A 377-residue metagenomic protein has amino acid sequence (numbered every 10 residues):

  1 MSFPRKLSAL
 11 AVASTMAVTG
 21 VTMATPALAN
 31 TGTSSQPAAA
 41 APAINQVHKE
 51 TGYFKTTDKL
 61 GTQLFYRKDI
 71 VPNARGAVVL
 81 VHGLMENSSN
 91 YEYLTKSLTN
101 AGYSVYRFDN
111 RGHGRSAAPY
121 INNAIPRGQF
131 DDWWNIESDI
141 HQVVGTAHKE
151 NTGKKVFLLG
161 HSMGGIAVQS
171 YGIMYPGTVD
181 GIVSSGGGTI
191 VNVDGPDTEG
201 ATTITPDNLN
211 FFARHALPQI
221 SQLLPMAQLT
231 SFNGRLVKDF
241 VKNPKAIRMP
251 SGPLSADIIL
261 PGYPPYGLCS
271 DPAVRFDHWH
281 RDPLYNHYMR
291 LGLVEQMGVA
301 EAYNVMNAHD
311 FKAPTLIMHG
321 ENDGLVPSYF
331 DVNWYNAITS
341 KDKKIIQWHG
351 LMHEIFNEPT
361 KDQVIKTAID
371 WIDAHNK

Functional and structural regions predicted by a protein language model:
Q36-V71: N-terminal cap/lid segment of alpha/beta-hydrolase-fold proteins
R75, G83-E86, S162-M163, E321: Active-site glycine-rich loops that stabilize anionic/oxyanionic intermediates across multiple enzyme folds
T95-N123: Conserved alpha/beta-hydrolase
G128-H148: Alpha/beta-hydrolase active-site loop
V168-D282: Alpha/beta-hydrolase-fold enzymes
F311, I317-H319, D323: Short beta-strand/loop motif that positions the catalytic acidic residue of the alpha/beta-hydrolase fold
A313, P327-N336: Short alpha-helix in the alpha/beta-hydrolase fold that links the catalytic acid
D342-K377: Catalytic active-site module of serine/aspartate enzymes centered on a nucleophile-bearing elbow/loop
